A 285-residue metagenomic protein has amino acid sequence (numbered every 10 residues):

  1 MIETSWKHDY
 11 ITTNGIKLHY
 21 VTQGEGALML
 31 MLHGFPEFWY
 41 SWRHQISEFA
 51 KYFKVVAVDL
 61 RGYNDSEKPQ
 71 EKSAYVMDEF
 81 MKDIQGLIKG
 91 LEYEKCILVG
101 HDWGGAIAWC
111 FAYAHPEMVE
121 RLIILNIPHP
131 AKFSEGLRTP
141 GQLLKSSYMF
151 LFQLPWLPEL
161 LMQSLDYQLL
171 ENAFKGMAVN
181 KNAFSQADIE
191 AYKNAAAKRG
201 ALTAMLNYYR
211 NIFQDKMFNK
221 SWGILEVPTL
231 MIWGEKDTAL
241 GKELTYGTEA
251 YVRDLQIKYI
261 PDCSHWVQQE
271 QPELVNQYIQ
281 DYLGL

Functional and structural regions predicted by a protein language model:
M1-D9, I16-L18, V56, Y63-V99 (+4 more regions): Flexible "cap/lid" subdomain of the alpha/beta-hydrolase fold that forms the substrate-access gate
T12, V21-T22: Well-ordered beta-strand positions
I16, G26, C263: A generic "binding-loop/recognition-motif" signal
T22-E67: Conserved HGGG/HGGXW glycine-rich cap/lid loop of the alpha/beta-hydrolase fold
L28, F38, L169, A201 (+1 more regions): Short phosphate-engaging motifs
F38-W39, A106, C263-S264: A short, glycine- and basic residue-enriched loop/turn that sits immediately adjacent to a domain's principal
C263-P272, N276: Catalytic histidine-centered segment of alpha/beta-hydrolase-like enzymes
